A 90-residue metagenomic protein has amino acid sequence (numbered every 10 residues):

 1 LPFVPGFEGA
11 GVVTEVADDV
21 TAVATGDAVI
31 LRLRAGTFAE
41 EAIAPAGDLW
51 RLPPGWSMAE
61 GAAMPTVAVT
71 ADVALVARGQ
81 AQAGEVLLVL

Functional and structural regions predicted by a protein language model:
L1-A10: N-terminal glycine-rich beta->alpha transition that marks the start or flank of a dinucleotide-binding site
A10-R34: A glycine-/small-residue-rich N-terminal strand-loop-strand element that serves as the cofactor-binding glycine loop
A28-L90: NAD(P)H dinucleotide-binding glycine-rich loop of Rossmann-like/cofactor-binding domains, especially the beta1-alpha1
